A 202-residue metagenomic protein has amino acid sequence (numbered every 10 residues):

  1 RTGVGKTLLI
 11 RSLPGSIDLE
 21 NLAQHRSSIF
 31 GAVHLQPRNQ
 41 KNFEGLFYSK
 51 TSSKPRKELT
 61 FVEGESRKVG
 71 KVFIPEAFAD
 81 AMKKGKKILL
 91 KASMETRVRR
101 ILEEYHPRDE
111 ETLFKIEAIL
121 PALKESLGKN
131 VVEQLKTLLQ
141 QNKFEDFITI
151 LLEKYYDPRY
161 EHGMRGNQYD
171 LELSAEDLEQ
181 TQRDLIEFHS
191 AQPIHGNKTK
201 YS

Functional and structural regions predicted by a protein language model:
R1-P14: Glycine-rich phosphate-binding P-loop
G5, V69, R97: Short phosphate-engaging motifs
G5-L8, P75-A77, Y156-E161: Intrinsically disordered, low-complexity boundary segments flanking structured domains
T7, E58-T60, K86: Conserved active-site beta-strand-loop modules that form the wall/rim of enzyme catalytic pockets and either contain
P14-A81: Conserved nucleotide-sensing/catalytic segment adjacent to the nucleotide-binding pocket in NTP-handling enzymes
A81-K86, K91-S202: Conserved NTP phosphate-binding and transfer environment spanning the P-loop NTPase/kinase superfamily
